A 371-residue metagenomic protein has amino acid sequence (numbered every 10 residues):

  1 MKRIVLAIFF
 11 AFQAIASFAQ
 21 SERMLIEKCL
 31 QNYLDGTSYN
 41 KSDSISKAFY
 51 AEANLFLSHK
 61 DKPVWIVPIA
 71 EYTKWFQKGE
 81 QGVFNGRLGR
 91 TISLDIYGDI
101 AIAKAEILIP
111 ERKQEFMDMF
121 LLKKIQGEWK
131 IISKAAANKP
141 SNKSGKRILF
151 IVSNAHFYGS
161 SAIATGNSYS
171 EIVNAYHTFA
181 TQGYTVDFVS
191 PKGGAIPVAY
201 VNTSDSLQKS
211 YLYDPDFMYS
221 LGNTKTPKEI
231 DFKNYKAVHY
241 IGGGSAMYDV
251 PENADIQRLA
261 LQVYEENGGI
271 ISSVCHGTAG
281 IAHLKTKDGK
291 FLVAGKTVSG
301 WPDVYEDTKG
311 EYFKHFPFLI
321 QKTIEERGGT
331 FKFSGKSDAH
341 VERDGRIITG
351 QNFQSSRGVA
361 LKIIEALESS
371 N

Functional and structural regions predicted by a protein language model:
M1-S21, K143: Bacterial Sec-dependent N-terminal signal peptides
S17-D43, K47, P140-K143: Short, low-complexity N-terminal intrinsically disordered segments enriched in polar/charged residues
L25, N54, H59, I66-Q114: Surface-exposed, charged secondary-structure patches
Q31-D35, K47-K62: Short, solvent-exposed secondary-structure junction/capping segments
F49-A51, H59, E106-I109, F120-L121 (+3 more regions): A mature extracytoplasmic/lumenal domain signature
I102, E115-P140: Short beta-strand edge/turn micro-motifs at domain boundaries
L122, S273-G277: Short, thiol/selenol-centered motifs that function as redox-active sites or metal-ligating centers
N142-G268, A279-N371: Extended, subdomain-level signal for the structured scaffold at the beginning of enzyme domains
